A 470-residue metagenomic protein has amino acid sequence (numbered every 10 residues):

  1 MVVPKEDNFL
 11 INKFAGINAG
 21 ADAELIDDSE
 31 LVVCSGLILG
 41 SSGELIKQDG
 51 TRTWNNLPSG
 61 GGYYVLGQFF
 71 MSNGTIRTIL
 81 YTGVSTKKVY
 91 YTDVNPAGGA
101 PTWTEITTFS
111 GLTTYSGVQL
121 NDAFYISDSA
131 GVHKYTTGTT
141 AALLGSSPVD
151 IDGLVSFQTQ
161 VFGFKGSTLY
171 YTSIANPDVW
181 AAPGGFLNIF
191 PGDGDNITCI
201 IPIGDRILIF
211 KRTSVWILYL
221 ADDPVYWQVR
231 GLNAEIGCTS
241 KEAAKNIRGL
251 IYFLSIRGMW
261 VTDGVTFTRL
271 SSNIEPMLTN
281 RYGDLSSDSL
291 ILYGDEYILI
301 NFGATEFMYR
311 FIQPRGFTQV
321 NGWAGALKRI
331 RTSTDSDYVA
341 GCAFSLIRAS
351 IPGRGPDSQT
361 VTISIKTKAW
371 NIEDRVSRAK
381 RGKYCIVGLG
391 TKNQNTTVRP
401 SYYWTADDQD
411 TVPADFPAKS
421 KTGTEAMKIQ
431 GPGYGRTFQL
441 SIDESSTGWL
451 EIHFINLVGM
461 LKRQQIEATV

Functional and structural regions predicted by a protein language model:
M1-A123, E235-L250, I256-V470: Beta-sheet repeat architectures centered on beta-propellers
T51-L66, P101-W103, T107-L112, T140-S289: Beta-propeller and closely related beta-pinwheel folds
G83-V84, D128, K165, K211 (+4 more regions): Recurrent small/Gly-Pro-centered beta-turn motifs in extracellular repeat architectures
K88, G131-V132, T168, S214 (+2 more regions): A conserved positional marker within WD40/Gbeta-like beta-propeller blades
T114-L144: Hydrophobic or amphipathic alpha-helical targeting/insertion segments
